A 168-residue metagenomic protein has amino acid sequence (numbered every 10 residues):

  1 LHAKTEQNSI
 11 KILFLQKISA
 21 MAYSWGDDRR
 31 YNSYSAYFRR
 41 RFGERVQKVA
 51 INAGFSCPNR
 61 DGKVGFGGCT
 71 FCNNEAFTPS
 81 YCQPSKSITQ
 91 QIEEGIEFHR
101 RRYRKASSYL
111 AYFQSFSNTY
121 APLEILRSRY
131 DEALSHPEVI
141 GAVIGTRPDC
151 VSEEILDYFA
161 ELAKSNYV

Functional and structural regions predicted by a protein language model:
A20-R40: Short, Gly/Pro- and small/polar-rich lid/capping loops
R41-S87: Canonical Radical SAM [4Fe-4S] cluster-binding loop centered on the CxxxCxxC motif and its immediate flanking residues
E75-G95, H99-L123, E138-V151, Y167-V168: Core AdoMet radical
R100, D131-P137, F159-Y167: Acidic (Asp/Glu)-rich catalytic clusters
L123-D131, S152-L162: Distinct, well-ordered alpha-helical segments
